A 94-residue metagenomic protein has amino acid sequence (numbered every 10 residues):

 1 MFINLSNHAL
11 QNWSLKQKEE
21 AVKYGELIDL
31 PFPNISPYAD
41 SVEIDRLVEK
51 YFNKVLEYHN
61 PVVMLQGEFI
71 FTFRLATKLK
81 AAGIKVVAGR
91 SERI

Functional and structural regions predicted by a protein language model:
M1-P61, R74-I94: Long, low-complexity, Lys/Arg-enriched
V62-I70: N-terminal glycine-rich "phosphate-gripper" loop used for MgATP/nucleotide binding and carboxylate activation
